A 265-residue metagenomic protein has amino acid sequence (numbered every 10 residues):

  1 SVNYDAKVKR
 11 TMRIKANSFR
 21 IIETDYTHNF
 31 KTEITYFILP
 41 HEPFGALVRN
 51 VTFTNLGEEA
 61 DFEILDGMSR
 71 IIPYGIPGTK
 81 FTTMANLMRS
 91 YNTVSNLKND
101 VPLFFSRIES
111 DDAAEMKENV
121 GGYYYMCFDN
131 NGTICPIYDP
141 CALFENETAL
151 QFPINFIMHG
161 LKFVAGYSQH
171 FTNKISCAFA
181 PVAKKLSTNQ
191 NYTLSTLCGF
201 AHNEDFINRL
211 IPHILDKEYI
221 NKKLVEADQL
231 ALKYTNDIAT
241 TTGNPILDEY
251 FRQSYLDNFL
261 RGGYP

Functional and structural regions predicted by a protein language model:
S1-G45, I154-A178: Extended, loop-rich substrate-binding clefts of extracytoplasmic carbohydrate-active enzymes
I21, F37-H159, D205-Q253, D257-R261: Polysaccharide-binding surfaces and accessory modules of carbohydrate-active proteins
D25, M68, C198-F200: Short beta-strand segments enriched in hydrophobic/aromatic residues within well-folded beta-rich domains
H28-F30, E58, R70, Q190: Short acidic/polar mixed-charge low-complexity motifs
I34-Y36, D66, T196-C198: Preference for bulky hydrophobic residues occupying beta-strand positions in well-ordered beta-sheet regions
L39-F44, Q169-T172, V182-K185, F200-H202 (+2 more regions): Conduit-forming functional cores of very large proteins
A60-F62, K184-F200: Short Pro-Gly-centered flexible turn/kink motifs
